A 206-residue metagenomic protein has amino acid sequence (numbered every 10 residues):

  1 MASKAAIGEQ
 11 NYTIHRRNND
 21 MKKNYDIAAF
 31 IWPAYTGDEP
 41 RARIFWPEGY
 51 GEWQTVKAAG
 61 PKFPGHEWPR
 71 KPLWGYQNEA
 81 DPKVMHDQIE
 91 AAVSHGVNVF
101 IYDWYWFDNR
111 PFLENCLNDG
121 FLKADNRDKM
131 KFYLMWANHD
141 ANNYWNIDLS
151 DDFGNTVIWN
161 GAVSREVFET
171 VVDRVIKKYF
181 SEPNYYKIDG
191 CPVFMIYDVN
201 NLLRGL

Functional and structural regions predicted by a protein language model:
K4-D20: Short, Lys/Arg-enriched N-terminal segments with co-localized hydrophobic residues within the first ~10-30 amino acids
Y12, D20-L206: Glycan-processing catalytic domains of CAZymes
